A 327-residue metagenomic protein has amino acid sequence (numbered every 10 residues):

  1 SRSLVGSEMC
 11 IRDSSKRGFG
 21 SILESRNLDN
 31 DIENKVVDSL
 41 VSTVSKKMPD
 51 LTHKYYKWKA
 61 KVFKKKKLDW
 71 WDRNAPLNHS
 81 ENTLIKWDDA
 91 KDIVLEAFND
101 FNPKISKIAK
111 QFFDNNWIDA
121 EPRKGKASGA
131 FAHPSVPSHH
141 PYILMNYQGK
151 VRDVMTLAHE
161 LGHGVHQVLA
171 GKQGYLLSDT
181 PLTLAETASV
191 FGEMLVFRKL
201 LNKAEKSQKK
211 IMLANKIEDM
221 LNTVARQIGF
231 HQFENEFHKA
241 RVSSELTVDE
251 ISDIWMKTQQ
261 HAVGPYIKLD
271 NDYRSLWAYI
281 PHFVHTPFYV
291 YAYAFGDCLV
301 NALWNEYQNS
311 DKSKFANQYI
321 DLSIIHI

Functional and structural regions predicted by a protein language model:
S1-G6, I11, I325-H326: Single conserved hydrophobic/aromatic residue that forms the stacking wall/gate of nucleotide- or nucleobase-binding
S7-E8, R12-Y142: Contiguous, non-catalytic segments that form substrate-binding/exosite surfaces or channel walls
D13, E24, D31, A60-F63 (+7 more regions): C-terminal, non-catalytic "cap/extension" segments appended to globular domains
G18, Q148-Q167, S189, F233 (+1 more regions): Active-site recognition of the HExxH zinc-binding catalytic motif
E96, D100-K107, H133, H163 (+2 more regions): Conserved helix-loop functional segments at active or binding sites
M145, R152-V154, E160, Y175-L182: Conserved binding/catalytic microenvironments
Q167-V190: Post-HEXXH active-site segment of zinc metalloproteases
T187-A188, G192-N202, S207-E218: Conserved active-site neighborhood of enzyme catalytic/cofactor-binding cores
